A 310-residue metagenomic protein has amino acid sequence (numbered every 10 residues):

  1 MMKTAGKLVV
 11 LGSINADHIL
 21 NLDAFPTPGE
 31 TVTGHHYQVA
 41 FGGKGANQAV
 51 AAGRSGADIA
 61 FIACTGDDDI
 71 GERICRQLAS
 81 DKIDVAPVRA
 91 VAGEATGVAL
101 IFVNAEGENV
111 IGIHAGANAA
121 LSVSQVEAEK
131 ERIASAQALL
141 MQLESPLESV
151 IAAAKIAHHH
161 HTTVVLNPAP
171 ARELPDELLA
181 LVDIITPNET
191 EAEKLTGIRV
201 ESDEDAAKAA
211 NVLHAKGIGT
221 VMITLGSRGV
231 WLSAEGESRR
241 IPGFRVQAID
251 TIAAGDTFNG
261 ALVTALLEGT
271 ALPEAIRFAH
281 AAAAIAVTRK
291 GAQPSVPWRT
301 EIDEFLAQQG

Functional and structural regions predicted by a protein language model:
M1-C64, D69-S80, Q247-I249: Glycine-rich phosphate/adenosyl-contacting loop at the front of the ribokinase-like
M2-V9, R172-E177, D203-G310: Conserved phosphate-binding/catalytic region of the ribokinase-like
L11, H36, I62-D67, A86-T96 (+2 more regions): Beta-strand->loop->alpha-helix junctions that form or flank phosphate-binding loops in nucleotide-handling enzymes
V50, V98-F102, V110-I111, G229-L232: Short beta-strand scaffold segments in enzyme catalytic cores
C64, A86-V91, I101-A138, L143: Conserved phosphate-binding/catalytic loop of the ribokinase/pfkB sugar-kinase fold
K82, A119-S124, V164-A171: Short gly/ser/thr-rich secondary-structure transition/capping motifs
E129, A138-K208, S227-V230: Conserved beta-alpha-beta core of the PfkB/ribokinase-like small-molecule kinase fold
